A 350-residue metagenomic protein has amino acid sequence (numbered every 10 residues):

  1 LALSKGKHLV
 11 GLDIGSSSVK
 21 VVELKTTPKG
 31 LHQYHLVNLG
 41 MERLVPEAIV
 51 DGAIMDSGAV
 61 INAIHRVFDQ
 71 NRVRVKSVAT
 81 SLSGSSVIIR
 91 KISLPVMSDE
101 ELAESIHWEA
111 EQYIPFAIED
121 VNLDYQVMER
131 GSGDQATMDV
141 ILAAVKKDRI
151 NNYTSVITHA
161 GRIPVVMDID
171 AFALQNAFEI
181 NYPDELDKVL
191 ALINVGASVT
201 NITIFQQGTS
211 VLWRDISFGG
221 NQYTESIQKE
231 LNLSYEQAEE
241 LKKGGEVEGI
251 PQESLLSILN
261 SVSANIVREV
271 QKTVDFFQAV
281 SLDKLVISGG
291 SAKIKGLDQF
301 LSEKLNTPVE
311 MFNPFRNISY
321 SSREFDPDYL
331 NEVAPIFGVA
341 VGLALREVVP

Functional and structural regions predicted by a protein language model:
L1-E109, N151-Y153, G161-I163: Non-catalytic, solvent-exposed interaction/assembly segments
V10-D13, K25-Y34, T80, Q135-E240: Small-residue (GG/TT-enriched) beta-loop-alpha framework at ligand/catalytic clefts
I64-S77, L233, V270-K284: Phosphate/pyrophosphate-binding loops at sites that engage ATP/ADP/AMP, CoA/4′-phosphopantetheine, polyphosphate
R72, V195-Q207, N331-P350: Extended, charge-rich low-complexity interaction segments
S81-N181, K284, P314-Y320, I336-V339 (+1 more regions): Active-site neighborhood for divalent-cation/phosphate handling
A238-K284, S291: Adenine-nucleotide phosphate-binding core of ATP-dependent small-molecule kinases
S281-R316: Glycine-rich phosphate-binding loops at beta-strand->alpha-helix junctions
D328: C-terminal boundary of histidine-terminating zinc-finger modules
